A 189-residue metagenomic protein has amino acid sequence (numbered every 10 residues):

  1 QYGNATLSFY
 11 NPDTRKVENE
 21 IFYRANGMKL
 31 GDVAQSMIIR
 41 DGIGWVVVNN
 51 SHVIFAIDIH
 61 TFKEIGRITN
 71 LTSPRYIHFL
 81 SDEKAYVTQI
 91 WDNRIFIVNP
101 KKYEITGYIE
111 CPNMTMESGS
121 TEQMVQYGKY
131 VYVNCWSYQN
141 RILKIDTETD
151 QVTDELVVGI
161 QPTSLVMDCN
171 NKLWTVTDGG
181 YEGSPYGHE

Functional and structural regions predicted by a protein language model:
Q1-E189: Predominantly soluble domains enriched in secretory-pathway, periplasmic, or organellar proteins
